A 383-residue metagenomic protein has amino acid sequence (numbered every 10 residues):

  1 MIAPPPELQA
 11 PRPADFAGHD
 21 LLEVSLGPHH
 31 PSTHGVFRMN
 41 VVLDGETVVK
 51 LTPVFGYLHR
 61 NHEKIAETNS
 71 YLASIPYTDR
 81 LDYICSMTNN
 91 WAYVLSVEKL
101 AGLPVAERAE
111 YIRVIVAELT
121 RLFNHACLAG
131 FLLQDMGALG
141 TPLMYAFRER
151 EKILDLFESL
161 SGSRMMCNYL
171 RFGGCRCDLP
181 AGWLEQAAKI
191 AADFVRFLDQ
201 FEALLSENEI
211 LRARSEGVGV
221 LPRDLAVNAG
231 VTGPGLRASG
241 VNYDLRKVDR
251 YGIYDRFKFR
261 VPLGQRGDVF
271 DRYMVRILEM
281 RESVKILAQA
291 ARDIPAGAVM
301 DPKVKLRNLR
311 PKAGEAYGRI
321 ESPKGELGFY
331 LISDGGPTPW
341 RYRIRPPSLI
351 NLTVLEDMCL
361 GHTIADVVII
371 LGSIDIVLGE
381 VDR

Functional and structural regions predicted by a protein language model:
M1-R38, V42-R383: Active-site bordering "gate/hinge" segments that shape substrate access to catalytic or cofactor-binding pockets
